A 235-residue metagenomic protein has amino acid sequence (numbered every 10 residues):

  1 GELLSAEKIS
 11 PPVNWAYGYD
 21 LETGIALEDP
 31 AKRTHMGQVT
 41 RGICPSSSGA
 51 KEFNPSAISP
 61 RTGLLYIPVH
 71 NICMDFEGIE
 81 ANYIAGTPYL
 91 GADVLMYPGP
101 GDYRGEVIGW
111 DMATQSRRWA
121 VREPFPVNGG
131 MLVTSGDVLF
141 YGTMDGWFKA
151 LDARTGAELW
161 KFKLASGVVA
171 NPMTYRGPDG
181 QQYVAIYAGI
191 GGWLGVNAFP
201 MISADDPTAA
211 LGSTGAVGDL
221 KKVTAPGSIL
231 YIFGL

Functional and structural regions predicted by a protein language model:
G1-L235: Beta-sheet-rich non-transmembrane sensory/scaffold domains
